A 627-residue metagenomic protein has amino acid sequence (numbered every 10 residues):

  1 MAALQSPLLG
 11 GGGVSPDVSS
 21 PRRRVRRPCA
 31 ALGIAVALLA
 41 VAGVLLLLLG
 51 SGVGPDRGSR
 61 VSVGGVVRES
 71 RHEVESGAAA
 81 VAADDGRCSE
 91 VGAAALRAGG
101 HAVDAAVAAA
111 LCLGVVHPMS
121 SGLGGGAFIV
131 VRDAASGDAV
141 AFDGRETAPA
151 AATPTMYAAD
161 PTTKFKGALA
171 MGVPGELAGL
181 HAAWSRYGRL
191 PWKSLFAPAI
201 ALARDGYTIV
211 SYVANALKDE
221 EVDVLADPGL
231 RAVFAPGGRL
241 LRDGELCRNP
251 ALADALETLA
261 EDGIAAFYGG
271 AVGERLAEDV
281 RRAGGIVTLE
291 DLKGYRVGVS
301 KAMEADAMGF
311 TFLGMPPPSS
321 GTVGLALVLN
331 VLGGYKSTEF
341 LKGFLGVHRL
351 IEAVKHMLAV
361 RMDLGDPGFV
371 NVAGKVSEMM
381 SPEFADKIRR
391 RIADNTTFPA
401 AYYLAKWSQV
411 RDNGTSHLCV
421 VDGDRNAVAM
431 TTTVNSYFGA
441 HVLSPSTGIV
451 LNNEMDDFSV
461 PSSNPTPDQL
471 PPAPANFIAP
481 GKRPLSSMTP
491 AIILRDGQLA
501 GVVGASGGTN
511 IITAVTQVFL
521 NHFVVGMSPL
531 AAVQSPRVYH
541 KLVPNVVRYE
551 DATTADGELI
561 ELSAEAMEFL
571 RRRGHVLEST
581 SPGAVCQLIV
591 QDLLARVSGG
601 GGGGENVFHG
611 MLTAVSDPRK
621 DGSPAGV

Functional and structural regions predicted by a protein language model:
M1-C29: Short, low-complexity, Lys/Arg-enriched N-terminal segments of secretory-pathway carbohydrate enzymes
R23-V36, G43-G52, D56-G269, E274-P316 (+4 more regions): Noncatalytic scaffold domains of N-terminal-nucleophile
V103-A110, K193-R204, R275-A277, L341-R361 (+2 more regions): Short, well-structured alpha-helical segments that form the helix of a local strand-helix-strand
V115-R132, S136-V140, I286-T288, A427-R495 (+1 more regions): Active-site rim segments in enzyme catalytic domains, especially the processed small/beta chain of N-terminal
L230, G237-G238, Y335-V434, H441-T447 (+5 more regions): Internal maturation/activation junctions in enzymes
V299, D412-T415, Y437, S486-M488: Short, small/polar residue-rich loop motifs at catalytic or cofactor-binding pockets
L313-T322, T415-C419, A429-V442, A505-I512: Glycine-rich phosphate/pyrophosphate-binding beta-alpha loops
V347, P367, P461, K482 (+3 more regions): Extended C-terminal subregions enriched in glycine
